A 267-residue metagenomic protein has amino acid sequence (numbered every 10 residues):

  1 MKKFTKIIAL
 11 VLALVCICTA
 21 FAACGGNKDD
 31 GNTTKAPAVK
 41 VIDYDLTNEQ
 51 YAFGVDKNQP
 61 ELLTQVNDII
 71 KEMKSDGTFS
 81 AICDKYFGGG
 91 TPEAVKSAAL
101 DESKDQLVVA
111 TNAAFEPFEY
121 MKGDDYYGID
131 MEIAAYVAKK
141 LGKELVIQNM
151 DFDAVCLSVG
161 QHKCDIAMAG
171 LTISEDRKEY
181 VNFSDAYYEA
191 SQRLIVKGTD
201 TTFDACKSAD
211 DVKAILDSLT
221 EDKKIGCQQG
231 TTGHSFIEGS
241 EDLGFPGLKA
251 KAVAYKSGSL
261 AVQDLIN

Functional and structural regions predicted by a protein language model:
M1-V11: Bacterial N-terminal signal peptides that target proteins for export
T19-A23: C-terminal motif of bacterial Sec signal peptides marking the signal peptidase cleavage site
G25-K28: Bacterial signal peptide processing site
T34, E61-G89, D101-L171, A254: Extracytoplasmic small-molecule ligand-binding "clamshell" domains of the periplasmic binding protein/Venus flytrap
P37-T47, A135, K139, E144-L216: Acidic, polar ligand-binding/catalytic clefts
L46-G90, M131-K140, V196-A214, L219-T220 (+1 more regions): Extended ligand-binding regions for polar small-molecule ligands
A113-E116, Y126-K139, L171, E189-Q263: Bilobed "Venus flytrap"/periplasmic-binding protein-like clamshell domains and structurally analogous long
